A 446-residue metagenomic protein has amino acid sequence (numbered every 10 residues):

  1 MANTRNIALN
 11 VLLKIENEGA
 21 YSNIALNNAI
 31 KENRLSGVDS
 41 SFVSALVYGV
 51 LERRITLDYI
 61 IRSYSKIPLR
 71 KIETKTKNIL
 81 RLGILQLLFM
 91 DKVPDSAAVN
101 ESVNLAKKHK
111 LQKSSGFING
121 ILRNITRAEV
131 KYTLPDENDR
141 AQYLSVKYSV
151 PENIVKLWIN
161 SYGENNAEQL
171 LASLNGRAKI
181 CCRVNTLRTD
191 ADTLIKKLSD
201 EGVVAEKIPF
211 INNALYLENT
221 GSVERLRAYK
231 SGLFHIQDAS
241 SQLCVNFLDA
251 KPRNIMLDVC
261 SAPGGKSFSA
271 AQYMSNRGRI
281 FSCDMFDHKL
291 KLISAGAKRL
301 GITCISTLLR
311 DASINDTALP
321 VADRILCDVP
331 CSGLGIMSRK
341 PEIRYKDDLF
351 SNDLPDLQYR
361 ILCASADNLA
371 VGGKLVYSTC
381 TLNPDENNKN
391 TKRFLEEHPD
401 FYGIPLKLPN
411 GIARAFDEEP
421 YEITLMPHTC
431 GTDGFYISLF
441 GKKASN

Functional and structural regions predicted by a protein language model:
M1-N446: S-adenosylmethionine
